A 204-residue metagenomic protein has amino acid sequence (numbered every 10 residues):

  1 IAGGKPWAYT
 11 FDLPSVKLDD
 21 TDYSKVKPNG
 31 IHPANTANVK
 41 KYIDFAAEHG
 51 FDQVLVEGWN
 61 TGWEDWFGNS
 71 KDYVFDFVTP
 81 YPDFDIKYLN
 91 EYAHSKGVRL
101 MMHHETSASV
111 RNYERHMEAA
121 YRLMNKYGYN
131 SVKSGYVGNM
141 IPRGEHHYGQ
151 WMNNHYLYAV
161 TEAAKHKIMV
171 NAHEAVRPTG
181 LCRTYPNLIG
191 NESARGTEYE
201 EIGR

Functional and structural regions predicted by a protein language model:
I1-S95: Conserved structural scaffold segments of CAZyme catalytic domains across common CAZy folds
G58-R204: Aromatic- and carboxylate-enriched substrate-binding clefts and catalytic-loop regions of carbohydrate-active enzymes
